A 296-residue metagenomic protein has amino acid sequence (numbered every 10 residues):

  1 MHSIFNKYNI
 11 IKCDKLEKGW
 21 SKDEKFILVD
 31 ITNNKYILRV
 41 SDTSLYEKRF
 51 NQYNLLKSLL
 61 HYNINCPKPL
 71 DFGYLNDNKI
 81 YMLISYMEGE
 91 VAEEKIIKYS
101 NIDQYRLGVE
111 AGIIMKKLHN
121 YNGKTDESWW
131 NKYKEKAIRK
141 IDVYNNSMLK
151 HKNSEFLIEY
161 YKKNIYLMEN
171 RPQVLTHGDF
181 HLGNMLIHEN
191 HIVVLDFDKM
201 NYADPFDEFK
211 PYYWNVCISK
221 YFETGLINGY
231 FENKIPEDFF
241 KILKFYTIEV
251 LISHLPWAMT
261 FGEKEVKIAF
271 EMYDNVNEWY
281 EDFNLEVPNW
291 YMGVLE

Functional and structural regions predicted by a protein language model:
M1-K7, V109, N120-G178, N228 (+1 more regions): An alpha-helical support segment within catalytic cores of ATP-dependent transferases
D14-S128, K152: ATP-binding pocket architecture of kinase catalytic cores
E24-V29, Y161-F209: Active-site acidic catalytic loop and adjacent metal/ATP-binding pocket of ATP-dependent phosphoryl transfer enzymes
K25, L38, P69, S85 (+7 more regions): Generic structural signal for small/hydrophobic residues in well-ordered secondary structure, especially within
L56, S100-N101, V193, K210-Y212 (+1 more regions): Glycine-rich, phosphate-binding/catalytic loops in enzymes
N63, G73, E90, L118-G123 (+5 more regions): A general structural signal marking secondary-structure boundaries and capping sites
Y202, F239, H254-E296: Helical subdomain adjoining the active site within ATP-dependent kinase catalytic cores
F206-P236, T247-K264, E271-V276: Active-site activation/catalytic loop segments of kinase-like enzymes and analogous catalytic loops in related
